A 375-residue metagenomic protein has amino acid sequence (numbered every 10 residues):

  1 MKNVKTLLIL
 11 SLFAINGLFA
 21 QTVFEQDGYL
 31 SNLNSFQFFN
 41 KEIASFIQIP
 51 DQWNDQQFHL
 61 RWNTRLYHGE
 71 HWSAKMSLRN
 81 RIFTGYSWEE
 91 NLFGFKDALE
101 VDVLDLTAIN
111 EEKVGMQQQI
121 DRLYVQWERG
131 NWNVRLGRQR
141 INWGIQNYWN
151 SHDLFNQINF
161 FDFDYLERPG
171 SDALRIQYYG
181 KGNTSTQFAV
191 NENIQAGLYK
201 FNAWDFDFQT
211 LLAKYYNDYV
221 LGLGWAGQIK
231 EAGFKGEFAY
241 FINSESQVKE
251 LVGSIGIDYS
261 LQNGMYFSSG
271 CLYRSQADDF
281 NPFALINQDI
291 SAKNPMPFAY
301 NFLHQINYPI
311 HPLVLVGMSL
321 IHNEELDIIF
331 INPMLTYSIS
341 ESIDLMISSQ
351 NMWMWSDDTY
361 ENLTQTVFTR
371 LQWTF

Functional and structural regions predicted by a protein language model:
Q21-S45, A74-M76, G182-T186: Transmembrane beta-strand segments of Gram-negative outer membrane beta-barrel proteins
T22-F24, T64-H68, Q126-R129, Y178-G180 (+10 more regions): Residue-level signature of outer-membrane beta-barrel architecture
G28-F36, M76-N80, L136-R138, F188-V190 (+6 more regions): Transmembrane beta-barrel strands of outer-membrane/channel proteins
Q56-W62, Q118-L123, G170-L174, Q195-G197 (+8 more regions): Hydrophobic, lipid-facing positions within transmembrane beta-strands of outer-membrane proteins
R65-T184, M354: Outer membrane beta-barrel
E70-A74, N131-V134, G182-T186, D205-T210 (+5 more regions): Repeated loop/turn-to-beta-strand initiation elements of outer-membrane beta-barrel proteins
A203, Q228-I321: Detector for outer-membrane/organellar transmembrane beta-barrel domains, recognizing the amphipathic beta-strand
I306-Y308, L335-Y337, I343-D344, S348-S349 (+1 more regions): Outer-membrane beta-barrel "beta-signal"
